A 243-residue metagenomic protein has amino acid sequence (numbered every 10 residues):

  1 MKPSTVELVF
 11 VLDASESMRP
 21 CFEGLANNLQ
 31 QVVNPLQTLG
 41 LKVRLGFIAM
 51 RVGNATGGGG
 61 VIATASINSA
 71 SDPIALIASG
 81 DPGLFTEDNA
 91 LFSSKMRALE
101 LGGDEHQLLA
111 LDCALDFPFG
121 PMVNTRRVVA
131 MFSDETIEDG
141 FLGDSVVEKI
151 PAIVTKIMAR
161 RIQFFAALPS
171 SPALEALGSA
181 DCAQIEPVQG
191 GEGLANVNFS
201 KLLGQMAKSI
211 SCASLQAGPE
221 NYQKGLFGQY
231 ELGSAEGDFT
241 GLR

Functional and structural regions predicted by a protein language model:
M1-R243: Divalent cation-coordinating acidic motifs and surrounding scaffolds that mediate Ca2+/Mg2+/Mn2+/Zn2+-dependent binding
